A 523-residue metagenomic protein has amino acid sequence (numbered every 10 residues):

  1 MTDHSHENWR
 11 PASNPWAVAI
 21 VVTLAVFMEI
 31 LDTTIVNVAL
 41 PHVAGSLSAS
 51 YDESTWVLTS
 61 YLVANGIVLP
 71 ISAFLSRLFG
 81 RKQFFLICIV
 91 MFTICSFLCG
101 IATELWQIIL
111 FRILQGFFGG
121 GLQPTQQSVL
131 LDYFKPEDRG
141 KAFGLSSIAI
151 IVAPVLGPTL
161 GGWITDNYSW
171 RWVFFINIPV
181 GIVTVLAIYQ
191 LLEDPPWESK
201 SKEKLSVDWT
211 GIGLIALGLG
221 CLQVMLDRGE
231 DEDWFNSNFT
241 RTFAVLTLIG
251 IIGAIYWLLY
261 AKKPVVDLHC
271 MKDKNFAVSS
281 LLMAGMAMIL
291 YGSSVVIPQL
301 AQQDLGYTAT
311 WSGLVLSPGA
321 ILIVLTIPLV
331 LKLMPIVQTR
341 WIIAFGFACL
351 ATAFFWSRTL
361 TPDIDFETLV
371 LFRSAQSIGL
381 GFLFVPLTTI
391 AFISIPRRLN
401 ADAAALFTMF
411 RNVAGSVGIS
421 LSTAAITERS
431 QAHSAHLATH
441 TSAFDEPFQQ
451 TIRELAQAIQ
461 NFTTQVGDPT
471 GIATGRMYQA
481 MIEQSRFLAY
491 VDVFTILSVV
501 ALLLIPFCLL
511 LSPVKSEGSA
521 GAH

Functional and structural regions predicted by a protein language model:
M1-V26, E193, Y256, K263 (+3 more regions): Transmembrane-helix exit segments and adjacent C-terminal regions of multi-pass membrane proteins
S13-A73, R77, F85, S96 (+7 more regions): Transmembrane core module of solute transporters
F27, T59-V63, V90, G144-V152 (+5 more regions): Transmembrane alpha-helical cores of Major Facilitator Superfamily
L69-I212, R228, S237-N238: Helix-loop-helix hairpins in multi-pass membrane proteins, especially solute transporters
S147-I150, V155-P158, S293, L369-R453: Small-residue-rich alpha-helical segments with characteristic i,i+4
D166-I178, R228-T240, T308, T427-V499: A membrane-interface helix-boundary motif in multi-pass transporters
P179-W197, A216-R228, L246-Y260, F507-S512: C-terminal membrane-cytosol helix-exit motif in multi-pass small-molecule transporters
L186-L205, Y256-V265, P362, E428 (+2 more regions): Helix-loop junctions on the cytosolic side of multi-pass membrane transporters, especially the intracellular loop
